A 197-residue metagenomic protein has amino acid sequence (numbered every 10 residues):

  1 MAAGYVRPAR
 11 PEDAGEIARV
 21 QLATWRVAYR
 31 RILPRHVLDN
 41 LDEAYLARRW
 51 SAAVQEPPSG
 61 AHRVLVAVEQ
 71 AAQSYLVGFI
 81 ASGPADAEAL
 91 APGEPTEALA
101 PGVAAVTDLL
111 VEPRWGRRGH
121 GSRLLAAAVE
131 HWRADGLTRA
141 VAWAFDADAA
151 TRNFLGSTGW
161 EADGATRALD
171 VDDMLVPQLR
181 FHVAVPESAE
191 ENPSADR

Functional and structural regions predicted by a protein language model:
A2, V171-R197: Terminal substrate-recognition subdomain of acyl/acetyltransferases
P8-P11, L22-I32, H36-G116, S122-A127 (+5 more regions): Acetyl-CoA-dependent GNAT
I17, Q21: Hydrophobic pocket/interface hotspot
G116, A142-R152: Conserved beta-strand-loop-alpha-helix junction that forms the acyl-donor binding cleft
L125, D148-T151, D170-M174: Short glycine/proline-centered loop/turn elements that form peptide/ligand docking sites
W132-A144: Conserved GNAT acetyl-CoA-binding A-motif
V141-A144, G156, E161-Q178: Conserved catalytic-core motifs of GNAT/GCN5-like acyltransferases
